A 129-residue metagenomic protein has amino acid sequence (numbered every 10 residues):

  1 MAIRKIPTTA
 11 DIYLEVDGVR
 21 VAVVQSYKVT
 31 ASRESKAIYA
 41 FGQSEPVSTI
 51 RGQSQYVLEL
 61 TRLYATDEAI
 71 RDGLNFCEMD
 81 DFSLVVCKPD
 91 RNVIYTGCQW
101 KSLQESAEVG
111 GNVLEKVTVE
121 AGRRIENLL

Functional and structural regions predicted by a protein language model:
M1-Y64, P89-K116: Solvent-exposed edge beta-strands and adjacent loop segments that serve as assembly or binding interfaces
E45-S48, D81, A121: Short, surface-exposed, charged/polar-biased interaction segments
D67-L74, L128: Short, conserved charged micro-motifs
R71-T96: Short, acidic/charged, Gly/Pro-enriched secondary-structure junctions
E120-N127: Hydrophobic lipid-interacting interfaces of membrane-associated proteins
